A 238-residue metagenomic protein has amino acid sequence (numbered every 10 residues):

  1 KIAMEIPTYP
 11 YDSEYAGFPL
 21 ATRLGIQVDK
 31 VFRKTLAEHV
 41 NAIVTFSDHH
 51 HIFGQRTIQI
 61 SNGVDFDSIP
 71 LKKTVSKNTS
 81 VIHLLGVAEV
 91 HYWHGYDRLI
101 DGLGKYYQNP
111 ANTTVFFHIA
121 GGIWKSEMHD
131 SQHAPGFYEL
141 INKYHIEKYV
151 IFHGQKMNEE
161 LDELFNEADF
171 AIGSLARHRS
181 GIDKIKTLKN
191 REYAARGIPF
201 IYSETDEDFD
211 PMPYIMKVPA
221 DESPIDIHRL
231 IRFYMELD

Functional and structural regions predicted by a protein language model:
M4, Y9-D12, T22-I43: Membrane-proximal helix-turn-helix segments that form the acceptor-binding/catalytic region of lipid-linked
T35-E38, M157-D169, A195, H228: Short acidic alpha-helix that forms the nucleotide-activated donor recognition element in Leloir-type transferases
H49, G63: Carbohydrate-associated surface elements
F66-H83, Y106-N112: Nucleotide-sugar donor-binding and catalytic loop/hinge architecture of NDP-sugar-dependent glycosyltransferases
V75-H94, L99-L103, F117-H118: Conserved donor-binding/catalytic core segment of Leloir-type glycosyltransferases
H94, E159-E163, A171-A194, I201-P213: Nucleotide-sugar-dependent
S131-D162, E167-F170: Nucleotide-activated donor-binding/catalytic signature segment of Leloir-type glycosyltransferases, i.e., the conserved
F209-F233: Change "using UDP/GDP/dTDP sugars" to "using nucleotide sugars
